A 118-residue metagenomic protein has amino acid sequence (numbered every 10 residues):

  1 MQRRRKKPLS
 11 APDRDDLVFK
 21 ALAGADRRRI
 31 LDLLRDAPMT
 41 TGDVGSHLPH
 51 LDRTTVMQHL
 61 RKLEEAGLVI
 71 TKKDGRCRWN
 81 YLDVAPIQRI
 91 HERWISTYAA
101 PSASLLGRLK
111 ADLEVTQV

Functional and structural regions predicted by a protein language model:
M1-R14, D32-R35, Q88-V118: Amphipathic alpha-helical dimerization/coiled-coil segments that flank or bridge DNA-binding/regulatory modules
D13-T54, C77-R93: N-terminal helix-turn-helix DNA-binding core of bacterial DNA-binding proteins
P49, A66, I95-T97: Hydrophobic alpha-helical segments
M57: Conserved catalytic core of two-component sensor histidine kinases
L60-R61: Short, hydrophobic-biased segments on the C-terminal half of alpha helices that form "recognition helices"
E64-G75, Y81: Beta-hairpin "wing" of winged helix-turn-helix
